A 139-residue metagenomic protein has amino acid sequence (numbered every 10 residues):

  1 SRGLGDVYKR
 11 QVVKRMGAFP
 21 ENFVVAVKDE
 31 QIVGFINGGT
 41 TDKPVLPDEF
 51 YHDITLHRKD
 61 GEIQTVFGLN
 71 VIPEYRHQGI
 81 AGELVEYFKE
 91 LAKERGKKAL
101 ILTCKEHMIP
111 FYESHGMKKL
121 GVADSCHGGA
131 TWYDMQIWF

Functional and structural regions predicted by a protein language model:
G3-Y8: Short, small-residue-biased leader/transition segments that mark boundaries at the very start of proteins
K14-P20: Short loop/turn motifs at secondary-structure junctions and domain boundaries
N22-I36: Conserved beta-hairpin
F35-N70, R76, E86, C126-W132: Conserved acyl-donor/pantetheine-binding loop and adjacent beta-alpha core of acyl/acetyltransferases and related
G79: Conserved G/P- and acidic residue-centered "switch" motifs that form tight phosphate/ATP-binding loops in soluble
V85, L91-K105: Conserved GNAT acetyl-CoA-binding A-motif
K105-E106, G121-F139: C-terminal "cap" of GNAT-fold acetyltransferases
E113-A123: Conserved acetyl-CoA-binding loop of GNAT-fold acetyltransferases
